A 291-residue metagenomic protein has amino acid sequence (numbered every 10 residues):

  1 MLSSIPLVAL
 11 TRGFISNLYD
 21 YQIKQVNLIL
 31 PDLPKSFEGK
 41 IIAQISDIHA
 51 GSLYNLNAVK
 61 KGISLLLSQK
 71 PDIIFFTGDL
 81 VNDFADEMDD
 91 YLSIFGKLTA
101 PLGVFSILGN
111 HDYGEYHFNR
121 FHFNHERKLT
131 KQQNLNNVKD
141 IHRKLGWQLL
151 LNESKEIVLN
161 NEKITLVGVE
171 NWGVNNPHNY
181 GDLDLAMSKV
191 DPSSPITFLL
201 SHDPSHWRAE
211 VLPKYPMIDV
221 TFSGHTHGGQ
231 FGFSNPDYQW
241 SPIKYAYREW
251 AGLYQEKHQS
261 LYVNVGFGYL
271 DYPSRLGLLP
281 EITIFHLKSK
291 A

Functional and structural regions predicted by a protein language model:
M1-I41: Acidic, histidine-bearing metal-coordination/catalytic regions of metal-dependent phosphoesterases
L33-A291: Soluble catalytic domains of enzymes that build or remodel membrane lipids, polysaccharides, and related
